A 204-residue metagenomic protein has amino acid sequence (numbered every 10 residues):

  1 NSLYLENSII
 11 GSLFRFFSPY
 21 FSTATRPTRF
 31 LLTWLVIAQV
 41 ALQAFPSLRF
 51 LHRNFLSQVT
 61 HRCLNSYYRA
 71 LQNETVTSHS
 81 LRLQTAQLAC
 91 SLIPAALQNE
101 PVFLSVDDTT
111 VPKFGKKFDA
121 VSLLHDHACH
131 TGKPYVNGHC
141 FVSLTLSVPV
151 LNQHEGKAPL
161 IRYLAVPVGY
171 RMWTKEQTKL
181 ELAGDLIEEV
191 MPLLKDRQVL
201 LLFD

Functional and structural regions predicted by a protein language model:
N1-F203: Conserved, well-structured functional cores that handle cations and Mg-NTP chemistry
